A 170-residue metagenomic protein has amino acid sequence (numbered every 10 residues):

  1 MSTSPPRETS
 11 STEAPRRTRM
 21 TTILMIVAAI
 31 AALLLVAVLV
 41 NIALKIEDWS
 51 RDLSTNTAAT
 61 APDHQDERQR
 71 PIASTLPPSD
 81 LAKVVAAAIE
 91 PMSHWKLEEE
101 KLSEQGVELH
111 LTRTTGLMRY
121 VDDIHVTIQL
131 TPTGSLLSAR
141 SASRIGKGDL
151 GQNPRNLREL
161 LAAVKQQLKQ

Functional and structural regions predicted by a protein language model:
M1-E8: N-terminal intrinsically disordered, acidic low-complexity segments at the extreme N-terminus
S10-I26, V36-Q170: Ser/Thr-rich, low-complexity intrinsically disordered terminal regions
A29-A32: Small-xxx-small helix-packing motif
